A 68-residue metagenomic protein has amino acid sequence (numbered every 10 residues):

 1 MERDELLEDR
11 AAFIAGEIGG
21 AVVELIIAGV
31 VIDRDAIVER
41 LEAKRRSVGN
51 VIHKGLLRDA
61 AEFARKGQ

Functional and structural regions predicted by a protein language model:
M1-A28: N-terminal acidic leader/helix
V23-L25, A64-Q68: Generic helix-packing signal
D35-K66: Short, charge-rich amphipathic interface segments used for partner binding and complex assembly
